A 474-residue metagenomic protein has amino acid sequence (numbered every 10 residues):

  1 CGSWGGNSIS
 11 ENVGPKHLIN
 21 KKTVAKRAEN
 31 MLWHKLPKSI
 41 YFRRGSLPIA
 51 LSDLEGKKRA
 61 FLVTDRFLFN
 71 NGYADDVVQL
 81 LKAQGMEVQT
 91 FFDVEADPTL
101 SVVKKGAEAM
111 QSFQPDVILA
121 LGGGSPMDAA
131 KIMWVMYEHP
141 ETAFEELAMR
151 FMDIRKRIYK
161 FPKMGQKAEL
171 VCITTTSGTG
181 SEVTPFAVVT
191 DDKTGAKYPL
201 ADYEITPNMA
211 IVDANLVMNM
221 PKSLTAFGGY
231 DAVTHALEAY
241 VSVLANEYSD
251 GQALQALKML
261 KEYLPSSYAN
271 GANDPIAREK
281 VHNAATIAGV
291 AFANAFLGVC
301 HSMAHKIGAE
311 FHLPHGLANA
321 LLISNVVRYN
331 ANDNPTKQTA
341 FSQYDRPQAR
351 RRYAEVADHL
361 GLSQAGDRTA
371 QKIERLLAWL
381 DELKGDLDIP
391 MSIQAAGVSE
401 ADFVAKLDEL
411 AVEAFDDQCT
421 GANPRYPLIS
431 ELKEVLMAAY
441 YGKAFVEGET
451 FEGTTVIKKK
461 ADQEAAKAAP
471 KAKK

Functional and structural regions predicted by a protein language model:
C1-K35: C-terminal segments
G2-G5, G178, T286-N319, D416-A422: Glycine-rich phosphate/pyrophosphate-binding beta-alpha loops
L32-V117, I393: ATP/NTP phosphate-donor binding region
S101-N215: Glycine/threonine-rich beta-strand-loop-alpha-helix active-site module that forms ligand/phosphate-binding
V183-A295: Carboxylate- and glycine-rich phosphate/diphosphate-binding segment that chelates Mg2+/Mn2+
E310-F403, F445-V446, T450-K460: Gly/Pro-rich interdomain helix-loop hinge
D402-K474: Short, amphipathic C-terminal "tail helix"
